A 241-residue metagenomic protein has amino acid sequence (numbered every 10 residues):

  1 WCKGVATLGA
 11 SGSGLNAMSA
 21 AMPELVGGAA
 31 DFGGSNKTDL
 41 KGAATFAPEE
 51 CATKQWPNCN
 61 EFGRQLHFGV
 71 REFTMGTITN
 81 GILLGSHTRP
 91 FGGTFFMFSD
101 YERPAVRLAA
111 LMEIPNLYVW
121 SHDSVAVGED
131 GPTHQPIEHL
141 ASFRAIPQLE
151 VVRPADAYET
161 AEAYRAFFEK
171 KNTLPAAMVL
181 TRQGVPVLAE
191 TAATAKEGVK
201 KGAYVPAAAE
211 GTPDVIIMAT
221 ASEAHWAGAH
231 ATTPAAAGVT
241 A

Functional and structural regions predicted by a protein language model:
W1-P186: Thiamine diphosphate
V127-P132, E169-A241: Thiamine diphosphate
